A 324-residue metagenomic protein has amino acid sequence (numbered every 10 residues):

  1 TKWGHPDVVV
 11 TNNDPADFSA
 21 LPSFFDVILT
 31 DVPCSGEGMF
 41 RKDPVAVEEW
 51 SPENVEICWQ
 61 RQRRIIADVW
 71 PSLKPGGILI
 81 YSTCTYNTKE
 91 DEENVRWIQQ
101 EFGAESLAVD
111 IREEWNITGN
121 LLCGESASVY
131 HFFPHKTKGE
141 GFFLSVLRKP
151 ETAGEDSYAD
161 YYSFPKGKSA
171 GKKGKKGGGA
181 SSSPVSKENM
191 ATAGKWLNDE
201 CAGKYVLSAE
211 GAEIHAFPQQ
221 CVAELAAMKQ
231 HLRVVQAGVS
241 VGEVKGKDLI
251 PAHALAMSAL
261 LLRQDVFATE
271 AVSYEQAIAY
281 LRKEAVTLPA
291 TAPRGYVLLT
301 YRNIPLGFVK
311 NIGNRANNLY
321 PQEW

Functional and structural regions predicted by a protein language model:
T1-S23: S-adenosyl-L-methionine
S19-A20, W70, P134-T137: Replace "in large, NTP-powered and nucleic-acid-processing enzymes" with "in large, NTP-powered factors and other
F25, I78-Y81, Y86-H215: Class I S-adenosyl-L-methionine
D26-A67, C84-D91: Mobile active-site "lid"/loop adjacent to the S-adenosyl-L-methionine
I28, S145, N303: Hydrophobic, well-ordered secondary-structure elements that form the walls of internal hydrophobic environments
R63-W70, R96-Q99: A structural alpha-helix within SAM-dependent methyltransferase catalytic domains
L73-P75: Helix-to-beta-strand junctions that scaffold the AdoMet/dcAdoMet cofactor pocket in Class I SAM-dependent enzymes
P150-W324: Polybasic, low-complexity RNA-engagement segments
